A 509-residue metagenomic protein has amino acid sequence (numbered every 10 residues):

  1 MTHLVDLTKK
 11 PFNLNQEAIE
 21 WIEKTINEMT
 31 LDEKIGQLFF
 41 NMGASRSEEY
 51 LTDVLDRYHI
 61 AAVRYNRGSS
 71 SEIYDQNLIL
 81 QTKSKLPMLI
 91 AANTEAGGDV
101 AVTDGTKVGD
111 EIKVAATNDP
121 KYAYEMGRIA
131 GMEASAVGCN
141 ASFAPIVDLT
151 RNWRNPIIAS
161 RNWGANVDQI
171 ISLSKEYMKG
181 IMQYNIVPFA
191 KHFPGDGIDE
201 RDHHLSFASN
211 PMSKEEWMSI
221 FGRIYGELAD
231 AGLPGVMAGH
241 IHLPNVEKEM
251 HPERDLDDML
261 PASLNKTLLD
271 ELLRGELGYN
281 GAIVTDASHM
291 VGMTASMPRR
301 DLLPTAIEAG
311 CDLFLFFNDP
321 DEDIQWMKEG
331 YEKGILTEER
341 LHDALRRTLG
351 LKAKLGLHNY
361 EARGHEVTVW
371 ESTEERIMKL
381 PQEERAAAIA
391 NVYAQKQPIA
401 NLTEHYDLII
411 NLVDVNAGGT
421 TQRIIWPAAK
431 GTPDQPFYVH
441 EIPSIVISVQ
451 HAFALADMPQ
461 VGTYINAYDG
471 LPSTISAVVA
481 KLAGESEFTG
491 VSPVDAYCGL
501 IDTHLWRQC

Functional and structural regions predicted by a protein language model:
M1-E111, A394-I399, Y406, N411-D414 (+1 more regions): N-terminal hydrophobic targeting/anchoring segments and the immediately downstream early-domain regions of hydrolases
M1-L7, E20, R64, R363-C509: C-terminal non-catalytic regions of proteins with extracellular/luminal or membrane-system context
T30, E72-L86, G98-V100, A165-R340: Second-shell residues forming the walls of enzyme active-site clefts
I35-G43, A61-Y65, M88-A96, A141-P145 (+6 more regions): Hydrophobic faces of well-ordered beta-strands that scaffold small-molecule active sites in alpha/beta enzyme cores
M42-R57, Y122-E133, W217-E227, M297-L303: Short, acidic/polar
G43-S47, A92-V100, N140-T150, A190-D196 (+3 more regions): Short glycine-enriched loops at secondary-structure junctions
S70-P87, P120-A136, R346: Active-site-adjacent structural elements in enzyme catalytic domains
T337-Y360: Mid-to-C-terminal alpha-helical segments outside catalytic/metal-binding sites
